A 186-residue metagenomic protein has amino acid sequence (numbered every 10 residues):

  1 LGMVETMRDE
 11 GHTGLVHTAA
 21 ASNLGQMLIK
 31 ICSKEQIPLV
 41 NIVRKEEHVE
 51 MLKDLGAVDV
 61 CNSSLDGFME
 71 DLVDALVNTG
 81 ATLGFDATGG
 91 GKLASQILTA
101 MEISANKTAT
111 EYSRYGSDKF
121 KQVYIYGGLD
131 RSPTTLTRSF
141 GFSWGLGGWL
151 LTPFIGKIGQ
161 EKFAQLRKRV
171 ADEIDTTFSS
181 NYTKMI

Functional and structural regions predicted by a protein language model:
L1-D66: Mid-domain Rossmann-like dinucleotide-binding core that forms the NAD(H)/NADP(H) cofactor-binding site
G2, L98, S104-A109, T152-I186: C-terminal hydrophobic helical "lid"/dimerization subdomain of Rossmann-like NAD(P)H-dependent oxidoreductases
G2-T6, M27, D71, Q96 (+1 more regions): Alpha-helical scaffold segments in soluble metabolic enzymes
R8-E10, L55, D59-G147: Glycine-rich cofactor phosphate-binding loops and adjacent beta1-alpha1 units of small-molecule cofactor enzyme domains
L24, L93-A94, I158: Secondary-structure boundary/capping motif
E46, G67, D130, L150-I155: Residue-level detector of flexible, active-site-proximal loop/helix-junction positions within diverse enzyme catalytic
E47-D54, E70, D74, K168 (+1 more regions): Replace "anionic and nucleotidyl ligands
M51, W144-K157: A short, hydrophobic/aromatic-rich structural module that often spans a beta strand with its adjoining loop
